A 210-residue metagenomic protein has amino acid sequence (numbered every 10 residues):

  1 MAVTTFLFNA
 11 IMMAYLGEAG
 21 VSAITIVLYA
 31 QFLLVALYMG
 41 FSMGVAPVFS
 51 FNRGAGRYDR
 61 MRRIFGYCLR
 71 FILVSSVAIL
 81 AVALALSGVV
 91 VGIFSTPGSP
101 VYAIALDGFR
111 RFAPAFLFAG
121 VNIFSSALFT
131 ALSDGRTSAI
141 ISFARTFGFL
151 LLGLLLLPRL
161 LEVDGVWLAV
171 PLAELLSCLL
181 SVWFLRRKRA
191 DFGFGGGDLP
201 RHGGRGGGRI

Functional and structural regions predicted by a protein language model:
M1-A2, M39, A119-G120, T146-L150: Transmembrane alpha-helical core positions of polytopic small-molecule transporters
A2-L33, F51, V89-G98, R159-L160: Helix-terminus/linker motif at the lipid-water interface of multi-pass membrane proteins
F6-I11, L33, F124-L128, L151-L156 (+1 more regions): Alpha-helical transmembrane segments of multipass membrane proteins
N9, A23-A81, A85-S87, A119-I141: Small-residue-rich hydrophobic transmembrane alpha-helices
A19-G20, G135-T137, E162-V163: Membrane-helix interface segments
V21, Q31-L34, Y102-R110, R145: Alpha-helical membrane-interface segments at transmembrane helix boundaries
Y29-A30, F143-L152: Small-residue-enriched core segments of transmembrane alpha-helices in multipass membrane transport and channel
F49-A115, L156-I210: Short alpha-helical transmembrane segments in multi-pass integral membrane proteins
